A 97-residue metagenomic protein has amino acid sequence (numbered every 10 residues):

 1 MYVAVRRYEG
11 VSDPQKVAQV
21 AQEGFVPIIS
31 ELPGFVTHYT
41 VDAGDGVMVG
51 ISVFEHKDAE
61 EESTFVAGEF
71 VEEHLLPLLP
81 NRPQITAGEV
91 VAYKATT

Functional and structural regions predicted by a protein language model:
M1-V49, E55-E69, L76-T97: Short S/T/G/P-rich N-terminal loop/turn motif that feeds into the first structured element of a domain
